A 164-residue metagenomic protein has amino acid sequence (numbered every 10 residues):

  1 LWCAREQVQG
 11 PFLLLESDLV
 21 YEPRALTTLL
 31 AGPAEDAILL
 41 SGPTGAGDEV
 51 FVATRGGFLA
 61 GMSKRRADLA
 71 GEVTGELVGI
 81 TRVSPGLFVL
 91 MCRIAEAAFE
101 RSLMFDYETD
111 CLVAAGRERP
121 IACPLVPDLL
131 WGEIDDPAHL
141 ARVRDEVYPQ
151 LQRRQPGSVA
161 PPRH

Functional and structural regions predicted by a protein language model:
L1-P11: Short phosphate-binding loop-to-helix
W2, T27, V113: Active-site phosphate/pyrophosphate- and oxyanion-stabilizing loops and adjacent acidic/basic residues in soluble
E6, A31, A114-R117: Solvent-exposed polar/charged
V8, L30, T54-R66, D145 (+1 more regions): ER/Golgi luminal nucleotide-sugar-dependent glycosyltransferases, focusing on the catalytic module
G10-V20: Short beta-strand-to-loop acidic/aromatic patch adjacent to the donor-nucleotide binding site
L14, I38-L39, C123: Structural beta-sheet core signal
E22-F99: Conserved core of the sugar-phosphate nucleotidyltransferase
T74-H164: Conserved alpha/beta core of the MobA/IspD/sugar-nucleotide pyrophosphorylase nucleotidyltransferase superfamily
